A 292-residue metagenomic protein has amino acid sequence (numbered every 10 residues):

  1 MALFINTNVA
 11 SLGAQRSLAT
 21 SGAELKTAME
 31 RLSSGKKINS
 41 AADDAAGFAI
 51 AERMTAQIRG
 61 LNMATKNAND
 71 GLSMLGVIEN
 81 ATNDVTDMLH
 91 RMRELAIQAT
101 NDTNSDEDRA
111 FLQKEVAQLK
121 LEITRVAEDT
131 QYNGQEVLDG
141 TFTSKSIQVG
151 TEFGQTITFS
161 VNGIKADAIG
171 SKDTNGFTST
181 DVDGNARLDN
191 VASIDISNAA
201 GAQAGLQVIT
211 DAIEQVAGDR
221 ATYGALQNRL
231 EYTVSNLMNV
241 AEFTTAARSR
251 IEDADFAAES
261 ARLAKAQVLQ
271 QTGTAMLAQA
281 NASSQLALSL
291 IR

Functional and structural regions predicted by a protein language model:
M1-R292: Primary detection of the long, small/polar-rich alpha-helical "axial" segments characteristic of bacterial flagellar
